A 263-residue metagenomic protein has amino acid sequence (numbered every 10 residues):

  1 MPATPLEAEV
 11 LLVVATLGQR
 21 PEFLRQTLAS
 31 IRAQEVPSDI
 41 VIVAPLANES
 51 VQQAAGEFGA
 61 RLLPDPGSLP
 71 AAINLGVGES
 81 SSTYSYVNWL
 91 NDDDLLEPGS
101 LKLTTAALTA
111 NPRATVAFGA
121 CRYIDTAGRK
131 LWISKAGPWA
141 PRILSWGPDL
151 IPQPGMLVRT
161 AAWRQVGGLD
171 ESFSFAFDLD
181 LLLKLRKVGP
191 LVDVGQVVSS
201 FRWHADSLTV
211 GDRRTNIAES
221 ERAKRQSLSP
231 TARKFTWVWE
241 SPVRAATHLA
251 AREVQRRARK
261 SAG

Functional and structural regions predicted by a protein language model:
Q26-S38: Short, acidic, metal-binding catalytic loop of nucleotide-sugar glycosyltransferases
A44-Q52, N91: A conserved acidic beta->alpha catalytic loop
P64-S82: Glycine-rich, basic loop-to-helix element that forms the pyrophosphate-binding segment of sugar-nucleotide handling
V87: Short aromatic/hydrophobic "clamp" motif used to bind/position activated sugar donors
L95, G99-L131: Conserved donor NDP-sugar-binding/catalytic core segment of glycosyltransferases
G128-R129, P138-V158: A recurrent flexible, glycine/aromatic-enriched loop bordering the glycosyltransferase active site that acts as
P141-S145, F201-H204, V210-F235: Catalytic core of nucleotide-sugar-dependent glycosyltransferases
A162-G167, S172-W203: A short, conserved alpha-helix in the catalytic core of glycosyltransferases
